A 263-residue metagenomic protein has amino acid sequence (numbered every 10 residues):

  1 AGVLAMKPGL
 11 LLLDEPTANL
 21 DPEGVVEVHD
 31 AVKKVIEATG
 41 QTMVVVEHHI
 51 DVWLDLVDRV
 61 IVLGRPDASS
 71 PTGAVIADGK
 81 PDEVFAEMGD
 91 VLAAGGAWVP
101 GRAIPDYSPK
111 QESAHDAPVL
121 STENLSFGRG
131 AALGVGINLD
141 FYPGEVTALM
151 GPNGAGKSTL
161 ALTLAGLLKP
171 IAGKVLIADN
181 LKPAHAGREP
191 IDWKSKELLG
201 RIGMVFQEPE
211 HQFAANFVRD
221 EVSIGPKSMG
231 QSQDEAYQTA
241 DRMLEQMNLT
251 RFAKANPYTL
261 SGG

Functional and structural regions predicted by a protein language model:
L11-D14: Catalytic Walker B motif of ABC-type/P-loop ATPase nucleotide-binding domains
V46-H48: H-loop/switch region of ABC-family ATPase nucleotide-binding domains
P66-A97: Conserved beta-strand-loop-alpha-helix hinge in the C-terminal portion of ABC ATPase nucleotide-binding domains
M150-P152: The feature captures the beta-strand-to-loop junction immediately N-terminal to the Walker
A165: Helix-to-loop junction immediately C-terminal to a conserved catalytic motif
K174-E197: ABC ATPase NBD Q-loop/coupling interface
S223, D234-F252: Conserved ABC ATPase "signature" region
